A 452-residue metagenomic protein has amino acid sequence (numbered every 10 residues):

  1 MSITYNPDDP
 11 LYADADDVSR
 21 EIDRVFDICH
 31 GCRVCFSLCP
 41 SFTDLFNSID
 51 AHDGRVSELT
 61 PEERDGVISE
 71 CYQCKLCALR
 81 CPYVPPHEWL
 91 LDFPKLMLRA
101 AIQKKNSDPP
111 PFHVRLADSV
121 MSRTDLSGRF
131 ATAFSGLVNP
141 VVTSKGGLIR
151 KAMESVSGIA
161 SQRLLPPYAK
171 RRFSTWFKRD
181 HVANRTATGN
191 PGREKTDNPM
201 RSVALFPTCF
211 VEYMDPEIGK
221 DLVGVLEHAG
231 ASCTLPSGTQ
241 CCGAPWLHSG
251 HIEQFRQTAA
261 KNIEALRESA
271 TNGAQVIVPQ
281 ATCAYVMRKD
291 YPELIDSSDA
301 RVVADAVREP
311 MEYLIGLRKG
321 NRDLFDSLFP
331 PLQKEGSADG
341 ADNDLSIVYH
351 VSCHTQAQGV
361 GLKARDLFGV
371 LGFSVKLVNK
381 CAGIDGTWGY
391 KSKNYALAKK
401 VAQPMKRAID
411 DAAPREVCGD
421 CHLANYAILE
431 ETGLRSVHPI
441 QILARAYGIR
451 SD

Functional and structural regions predicted by a protein language model:
M1-Y12, S37-E70, V84-R115, V437-L443: Non-heme iron-sulfur electron-transfer modules
D8, D17-V18, D50, T60 (+6 more regions): Generic signal for short, ordered secondary-structure residues within or immediately flanking folded domains
D9-H30, L59: Asp/Glu-centered strand-loop micro-motifs enriched in Gly/Pro and often flanked by an aromatic residue
D17-R20, L59-E62, E88, S298 (+1 more regions): A structural signal for alpha-helical segments
E21-F42, E63-H87, L91, A100 (+4 more regions): Cysteine-centered iron-sulfur cluster-binding motifs in ferredoxin-type domains/subunits of redox enzymes
L91-D452: Iron-sulfur cluster-binding electron-transfer modules in prokaryotic oxidoreductases
